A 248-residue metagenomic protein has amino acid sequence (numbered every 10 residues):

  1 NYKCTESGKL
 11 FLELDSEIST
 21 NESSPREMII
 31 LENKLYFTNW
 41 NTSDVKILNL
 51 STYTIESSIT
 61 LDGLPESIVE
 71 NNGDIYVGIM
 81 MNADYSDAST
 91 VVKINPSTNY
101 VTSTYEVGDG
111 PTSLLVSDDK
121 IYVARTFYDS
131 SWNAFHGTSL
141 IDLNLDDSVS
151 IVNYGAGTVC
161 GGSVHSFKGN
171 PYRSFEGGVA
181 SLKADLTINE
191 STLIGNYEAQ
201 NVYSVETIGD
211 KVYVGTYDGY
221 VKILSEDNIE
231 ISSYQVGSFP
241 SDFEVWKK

Functional and structural regions predicted by a protein language model:
N1-K248: Predominantly soluble domains enriched in secretory-pathway, periplasmic, or organellar proteins
